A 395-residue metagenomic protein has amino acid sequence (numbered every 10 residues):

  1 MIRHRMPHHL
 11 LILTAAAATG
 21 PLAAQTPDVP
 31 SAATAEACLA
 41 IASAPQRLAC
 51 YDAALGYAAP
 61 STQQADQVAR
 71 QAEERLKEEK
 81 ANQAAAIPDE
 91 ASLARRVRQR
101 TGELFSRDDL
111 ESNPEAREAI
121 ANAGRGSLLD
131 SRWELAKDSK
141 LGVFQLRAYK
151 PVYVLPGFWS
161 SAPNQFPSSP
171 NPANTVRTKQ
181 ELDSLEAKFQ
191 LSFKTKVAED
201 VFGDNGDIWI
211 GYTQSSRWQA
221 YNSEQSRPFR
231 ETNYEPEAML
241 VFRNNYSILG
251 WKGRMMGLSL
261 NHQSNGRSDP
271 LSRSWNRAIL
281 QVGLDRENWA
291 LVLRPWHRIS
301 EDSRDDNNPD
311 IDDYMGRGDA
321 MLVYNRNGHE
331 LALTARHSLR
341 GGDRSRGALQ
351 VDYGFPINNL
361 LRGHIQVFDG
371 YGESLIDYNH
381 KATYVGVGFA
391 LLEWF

Functional and structural regions predicted by a protein language model:
A24-E79: Alpha-helical, heptad-rich or low-complexity scaffold/stalk segments that mediate oligomerization or tethering
P60-Q63, Q67-Q225, T232-P236: Outer-membrane beta-barrel initiation region
V176-T178, Q214-S216, M256-G266, L291-I299 (+3 more regions): Transmembrane beta-strand segments that form the barrel wall of outer-membrane beta-barrel proteins
L185-L191, G206, R230-P236, R254 (+4 more regions): Residues that define the transmembrane beta-barrel architecture of outer-membrane proteins
T195-V197, L240-F242, H262, L284-R286 (+3 more regions): Residue-level signature of outer-membrane beta-barrel architecture
A198-I208, N244-M255, P270, N288-A290 (+3 more regions): Short loop/turn motifs that connect adjacent beta-strands in outer-membrane beta-barrel proteins
N261-S338: Detector for outer-membrane/organellar transmembrane beta-barrel domains, recognizing the amphipathic beta-strand
I365, A382-F395: Outer-membrane beta-barrel "beta-signal"
